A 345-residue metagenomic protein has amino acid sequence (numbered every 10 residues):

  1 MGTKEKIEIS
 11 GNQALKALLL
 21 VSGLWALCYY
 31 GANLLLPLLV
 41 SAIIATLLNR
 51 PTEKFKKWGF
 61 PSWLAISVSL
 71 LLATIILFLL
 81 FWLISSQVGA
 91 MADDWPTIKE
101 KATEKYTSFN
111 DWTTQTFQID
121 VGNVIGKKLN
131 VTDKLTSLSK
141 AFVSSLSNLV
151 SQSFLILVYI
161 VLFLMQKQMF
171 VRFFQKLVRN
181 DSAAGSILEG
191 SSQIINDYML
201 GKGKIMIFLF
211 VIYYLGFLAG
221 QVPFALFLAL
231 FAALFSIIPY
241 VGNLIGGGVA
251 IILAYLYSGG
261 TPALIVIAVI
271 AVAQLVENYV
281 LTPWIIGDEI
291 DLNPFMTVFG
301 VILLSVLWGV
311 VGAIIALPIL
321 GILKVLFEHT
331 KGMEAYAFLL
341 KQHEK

Functional and structural regions predicted by a protein language model:
M1-S86, V325-E328, G332-K345: Anchoring transmembrane alpha helix of integral membrane proteins
I7-L24, S85-F109, A141-L157, F208-F217 (+3 more regions): Hydrophobic alpha-helical transmembrane segments
G11-Q13, L146-Y255, G260-V266: Alpha-helical transmembrane segments and their immediate interhelical loop/hinge regions in multi-pass membrane
L18-G23, L27, S67-L80, V150-S153 (+13 more regions): Generic alpha-helical transmembrane segments of integral inner-membrane proteins, especially permease/transport modules
N33-V40, A219-F231, S258-I265, L292-T297 (+1 more regions): Membrane-water interface of transmembrane alpha-helices in multipass transporters/channels
L34-L38, R50-K54, L83, Q87-D94 (+6 more regions): Membrane-spanning helices that line or support transport/gating and their immediate boundary helices in channels
P51-W58, L64, L80-L155, K167-Q168 (+1 more regions): Juxtamembrane membrane-interface segments in integral membrane proteins
L264-K345: Hydrophobic alpha-helical transmembrane segments of membrane transport and translocation systems, primarily multi-pass
